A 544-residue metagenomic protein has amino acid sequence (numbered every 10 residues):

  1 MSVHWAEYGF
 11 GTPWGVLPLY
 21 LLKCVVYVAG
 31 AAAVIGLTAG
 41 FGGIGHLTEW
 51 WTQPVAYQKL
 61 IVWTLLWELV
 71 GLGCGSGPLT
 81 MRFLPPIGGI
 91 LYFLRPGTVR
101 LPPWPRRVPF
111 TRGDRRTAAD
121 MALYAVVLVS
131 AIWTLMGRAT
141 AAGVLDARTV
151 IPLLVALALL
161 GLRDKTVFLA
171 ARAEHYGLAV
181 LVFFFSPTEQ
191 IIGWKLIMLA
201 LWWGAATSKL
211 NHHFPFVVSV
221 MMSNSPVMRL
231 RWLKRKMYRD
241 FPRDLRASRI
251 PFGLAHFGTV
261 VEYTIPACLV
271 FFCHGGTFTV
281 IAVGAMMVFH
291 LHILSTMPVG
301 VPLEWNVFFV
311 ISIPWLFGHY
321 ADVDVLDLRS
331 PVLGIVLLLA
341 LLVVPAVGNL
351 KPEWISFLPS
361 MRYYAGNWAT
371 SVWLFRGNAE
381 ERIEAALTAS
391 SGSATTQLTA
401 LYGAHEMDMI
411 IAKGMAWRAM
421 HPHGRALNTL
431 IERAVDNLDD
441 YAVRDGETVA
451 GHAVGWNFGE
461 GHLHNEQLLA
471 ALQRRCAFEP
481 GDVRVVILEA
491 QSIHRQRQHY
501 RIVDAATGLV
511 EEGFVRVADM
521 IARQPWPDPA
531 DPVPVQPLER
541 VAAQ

Functional and structural regions predicted by a protein language model:
M1-Q544: Alpha-helical membrane-anchoring segments
